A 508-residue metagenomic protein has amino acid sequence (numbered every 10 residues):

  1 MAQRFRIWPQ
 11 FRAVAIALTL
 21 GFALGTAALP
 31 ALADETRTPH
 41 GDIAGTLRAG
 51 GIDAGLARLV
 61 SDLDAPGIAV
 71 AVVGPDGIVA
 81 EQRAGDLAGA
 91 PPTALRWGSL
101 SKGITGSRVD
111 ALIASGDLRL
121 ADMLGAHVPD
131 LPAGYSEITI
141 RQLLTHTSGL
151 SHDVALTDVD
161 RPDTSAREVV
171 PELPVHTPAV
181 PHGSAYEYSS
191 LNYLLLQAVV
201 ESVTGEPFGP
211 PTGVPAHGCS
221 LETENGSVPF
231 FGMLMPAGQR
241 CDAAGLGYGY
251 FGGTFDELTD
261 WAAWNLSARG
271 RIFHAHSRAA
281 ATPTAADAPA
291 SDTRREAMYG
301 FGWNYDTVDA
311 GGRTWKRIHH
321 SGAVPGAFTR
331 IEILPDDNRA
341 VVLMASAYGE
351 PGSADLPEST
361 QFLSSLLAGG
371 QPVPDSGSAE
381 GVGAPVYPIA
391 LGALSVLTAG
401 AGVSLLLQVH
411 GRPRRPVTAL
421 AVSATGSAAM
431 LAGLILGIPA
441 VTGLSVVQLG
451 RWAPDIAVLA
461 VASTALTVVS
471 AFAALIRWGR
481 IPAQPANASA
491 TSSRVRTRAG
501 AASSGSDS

Functional and structural regions predicted by a protein language model:
M1-T36: Secretory targeting and sorting signals
A2, D34-V73, D242-R498, S504-S508: Catalytic loop of the DD-peptidase/beta-lactamase superfamily, centered on the K-T-G motif and neighboring
T38-L47, P91-R96, H127-L131, L156-D160 (+2 more regions): Second-shell loop/turn segments in exported
A44-G98, A114, L118, D122: Short, conserved catalytic-motif segment at the N-terminal edge
T46-G50, A94-S99, E137, A185-S190 (+1 more regions): Short, solvent-exposed loop/helix junctions and linker helices that flank or host conserved functional motifs
G50, P91, R96-L100, L112-A155 (+4 more regions): Active-site helix/loop module of the DD-peptidase/beta-lactamase fold, centered on the serine-lysine SxxK catalytic
I104-T105: Active/ligand-binding-proximal structured segments within catalytic/core domains that scaffold catalytic residues
V154-T259: Catalytic-site signature segments of enzymes, centered on catalytic residues
